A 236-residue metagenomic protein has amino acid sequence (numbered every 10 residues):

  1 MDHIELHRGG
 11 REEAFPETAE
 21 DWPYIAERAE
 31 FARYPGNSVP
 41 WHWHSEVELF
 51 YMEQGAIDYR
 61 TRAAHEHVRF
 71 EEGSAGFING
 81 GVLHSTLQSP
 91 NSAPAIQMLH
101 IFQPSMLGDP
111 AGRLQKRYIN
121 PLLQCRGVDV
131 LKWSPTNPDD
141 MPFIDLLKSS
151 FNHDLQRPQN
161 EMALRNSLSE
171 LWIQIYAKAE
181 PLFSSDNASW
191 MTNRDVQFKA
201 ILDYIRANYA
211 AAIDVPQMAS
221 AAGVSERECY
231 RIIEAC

Functional and structural regions predicted by a protein language model:
M1-S74, G81-V82, K116-R117: Generic protein-terminus/edge-of-domain signal
G73, C229-I233: Short hydrophobic/aromatic patch on the recognition helix
G81-L107, G112-L114: Ligand-binding loop in jelly-roll beta-barrel domains
L114-I144: Aromatic/histidine-rich interaction motifs
D129-D140, H153-A222, A235-C236: Short, Lys/Arg-enriched, Trp-marked, Pro/Gly-tolerant hinge/linker segments that flank
S225-E226: Short coil turns linking two alpha-helices in DNA-binding domains
